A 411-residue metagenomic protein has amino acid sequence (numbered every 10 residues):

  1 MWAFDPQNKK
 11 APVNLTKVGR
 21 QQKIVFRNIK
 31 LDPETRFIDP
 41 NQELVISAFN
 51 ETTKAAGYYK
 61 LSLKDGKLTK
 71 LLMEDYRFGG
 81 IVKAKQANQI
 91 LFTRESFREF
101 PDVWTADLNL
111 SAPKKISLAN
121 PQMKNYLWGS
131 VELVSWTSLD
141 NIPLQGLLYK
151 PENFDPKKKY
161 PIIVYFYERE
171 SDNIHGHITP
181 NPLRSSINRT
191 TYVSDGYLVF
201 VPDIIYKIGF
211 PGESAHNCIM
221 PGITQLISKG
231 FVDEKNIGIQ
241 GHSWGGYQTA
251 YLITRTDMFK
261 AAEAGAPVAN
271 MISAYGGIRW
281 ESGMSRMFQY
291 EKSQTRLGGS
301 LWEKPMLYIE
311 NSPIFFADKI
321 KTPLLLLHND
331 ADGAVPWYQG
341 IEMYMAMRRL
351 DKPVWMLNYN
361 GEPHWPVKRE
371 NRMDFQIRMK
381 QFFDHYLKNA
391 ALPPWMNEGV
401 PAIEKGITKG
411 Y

Functional and structural regions predicted by a protein language model:
M1, I163, A262-A264: Short, well-ordered beta-strand core segments
M1-K159, E170-D195, I205-F210, G222-S228: Peripheral, non-catalytic segments that deliver or gate enzyme domains
G19, R94, D107, N120 (+4 more regions): Residues that line or immediately flank small-molecule/substrate-binding pockets and catalytic motifs
L144-G146, V164, M356: Short beta-strand motif preference
K159-P161, N236: Outer-membrane beta-barrel architecture
I163-Y165, V199: Hydrophobic beta-strand anchors of alpha/beta hydrolase catalytic cores
F166-Y167, H328: The conserved beta1-alpha1 loop
T179-Y411: Active-site-proximal cap/loop segments of hydrolase catalytic domains
